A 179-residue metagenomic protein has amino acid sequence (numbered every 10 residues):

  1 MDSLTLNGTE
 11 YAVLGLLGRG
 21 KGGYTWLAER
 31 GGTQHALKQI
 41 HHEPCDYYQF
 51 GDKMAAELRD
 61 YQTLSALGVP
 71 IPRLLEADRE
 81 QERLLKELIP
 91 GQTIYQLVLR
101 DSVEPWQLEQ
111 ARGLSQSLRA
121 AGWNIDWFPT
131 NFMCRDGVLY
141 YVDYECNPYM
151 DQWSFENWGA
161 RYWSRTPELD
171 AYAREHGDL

Functional and structural regions predicted by a protein language model:
M1-L14: Juxta-kinase regulatory segment immediately upstream of eukaryotic protein kinase catalytic domains
L14-L16, K21-A55: ATP-binding glycine-rich loop module of kinase domains
H35, P70, L84, Y140-D143: Protein kinase-like catalytic core scaffold
Q49-L67: The N-lobe alphaC helix and its flanking beta3-alphaC-beta4 segment of protein kinase-like domains, centered on
F50, V69-L108: Conserved structural core of kinase catalytic domains
Q107, R119-N124, R135-L179: C-lobe/activation-segment region of protein kinase-like
G113-S117: Conserved hydrophobic core/spine positions of the Hanks-type protein kinase catalytic domain
W127-F132: Hydrophobic residue at the +6 position relative to the catalytic HRD Asp in the kinase catalytic loop
